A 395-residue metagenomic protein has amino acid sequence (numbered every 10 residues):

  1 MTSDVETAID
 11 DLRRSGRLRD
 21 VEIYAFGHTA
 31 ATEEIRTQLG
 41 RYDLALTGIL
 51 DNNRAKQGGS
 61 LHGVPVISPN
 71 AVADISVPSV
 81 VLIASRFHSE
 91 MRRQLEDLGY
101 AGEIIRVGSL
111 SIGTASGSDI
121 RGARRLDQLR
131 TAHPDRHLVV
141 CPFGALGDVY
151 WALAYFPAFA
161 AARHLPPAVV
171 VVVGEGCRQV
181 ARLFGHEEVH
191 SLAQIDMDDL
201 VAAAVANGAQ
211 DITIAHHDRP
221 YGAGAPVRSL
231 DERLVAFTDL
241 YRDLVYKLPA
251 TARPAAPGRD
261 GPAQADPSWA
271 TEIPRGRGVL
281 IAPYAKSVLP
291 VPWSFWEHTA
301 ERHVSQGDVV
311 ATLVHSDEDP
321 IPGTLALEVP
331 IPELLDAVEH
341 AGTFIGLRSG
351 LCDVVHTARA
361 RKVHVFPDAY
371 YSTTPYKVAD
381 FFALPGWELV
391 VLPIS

Functional and structural regions predicted by a protein language model:
M1-T131: Hydrophobic, well-ordered beta-alpha structural blocks that scaffold small-molecule cofactor pockets
D119-S395: Catalytic machinery of carbohydrate-active enzymes, primarily nucleotide-sugar-dependent glycosyltransferases
